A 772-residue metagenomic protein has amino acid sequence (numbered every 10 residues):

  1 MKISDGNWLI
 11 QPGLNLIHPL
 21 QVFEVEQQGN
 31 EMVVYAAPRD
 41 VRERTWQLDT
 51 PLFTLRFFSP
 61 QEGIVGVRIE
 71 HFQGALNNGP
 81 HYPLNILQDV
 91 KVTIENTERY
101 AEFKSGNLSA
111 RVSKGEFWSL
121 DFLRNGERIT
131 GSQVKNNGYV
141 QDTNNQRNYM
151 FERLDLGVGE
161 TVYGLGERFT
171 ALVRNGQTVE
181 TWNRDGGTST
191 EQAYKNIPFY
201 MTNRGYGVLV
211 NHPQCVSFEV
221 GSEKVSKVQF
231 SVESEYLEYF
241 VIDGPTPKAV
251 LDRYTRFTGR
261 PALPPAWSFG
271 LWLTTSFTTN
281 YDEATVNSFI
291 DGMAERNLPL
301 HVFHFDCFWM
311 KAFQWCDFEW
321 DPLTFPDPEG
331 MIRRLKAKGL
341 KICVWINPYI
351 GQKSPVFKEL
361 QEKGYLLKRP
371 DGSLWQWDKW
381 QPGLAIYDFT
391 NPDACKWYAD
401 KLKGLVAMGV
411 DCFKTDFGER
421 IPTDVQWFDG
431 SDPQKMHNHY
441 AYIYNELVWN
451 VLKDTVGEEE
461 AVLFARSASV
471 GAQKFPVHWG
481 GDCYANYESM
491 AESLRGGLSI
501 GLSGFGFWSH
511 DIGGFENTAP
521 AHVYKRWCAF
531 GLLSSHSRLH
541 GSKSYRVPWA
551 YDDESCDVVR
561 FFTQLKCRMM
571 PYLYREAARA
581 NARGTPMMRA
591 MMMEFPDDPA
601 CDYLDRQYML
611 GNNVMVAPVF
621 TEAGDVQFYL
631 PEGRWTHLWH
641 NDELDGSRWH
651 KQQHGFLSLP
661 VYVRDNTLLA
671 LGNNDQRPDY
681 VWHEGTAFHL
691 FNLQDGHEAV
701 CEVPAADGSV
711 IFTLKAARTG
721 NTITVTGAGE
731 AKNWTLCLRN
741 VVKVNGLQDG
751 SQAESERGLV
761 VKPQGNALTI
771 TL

Functional and structural regions predicted by a protein language model:
K2-E43, D49-R99, V140: A low-complexity, Ser/Thr/Gly/Pro-enriched, surface-exposed linker/loop concept that marks segments flanking
K2-S4, N15, Q47, E70-F72 (+5 more regions): Catalytic and substrate-binding clefts that recognize carbohydrates or anionic sugar/phosphate headgroups
V34-A36, F57, I69, E102-N107 (+2 more regions): Short, well-ordered beta-strand segments enriched in hydrophobic/aromatic residues
I64-V65, S109, S119, P198-F199 (+20 more regions): Beta-sheet entry/capping signal
E70-F72, H81, P299-V559, E594-D598 (+1 more regions): Aromatic- and carboxylate-enriched substrate-binding clefts and catalytic-loop regions of carbohydrate-active enzymes
N77-T93, K368, L638-F656, G746-G765: Solvent-exposed beta-strand/loop surfaces of large extracellular or lumenal domains
S189-T190, P264, T275-F325: A conserved hydrophobic secondary-structure block that centers on an alpha-helix together with its immediately flanking
W449-V462, A468-W479, E492-G496, I500-H510 (+2 more regions): Catalytic core of carbohydrate-active enzymes
